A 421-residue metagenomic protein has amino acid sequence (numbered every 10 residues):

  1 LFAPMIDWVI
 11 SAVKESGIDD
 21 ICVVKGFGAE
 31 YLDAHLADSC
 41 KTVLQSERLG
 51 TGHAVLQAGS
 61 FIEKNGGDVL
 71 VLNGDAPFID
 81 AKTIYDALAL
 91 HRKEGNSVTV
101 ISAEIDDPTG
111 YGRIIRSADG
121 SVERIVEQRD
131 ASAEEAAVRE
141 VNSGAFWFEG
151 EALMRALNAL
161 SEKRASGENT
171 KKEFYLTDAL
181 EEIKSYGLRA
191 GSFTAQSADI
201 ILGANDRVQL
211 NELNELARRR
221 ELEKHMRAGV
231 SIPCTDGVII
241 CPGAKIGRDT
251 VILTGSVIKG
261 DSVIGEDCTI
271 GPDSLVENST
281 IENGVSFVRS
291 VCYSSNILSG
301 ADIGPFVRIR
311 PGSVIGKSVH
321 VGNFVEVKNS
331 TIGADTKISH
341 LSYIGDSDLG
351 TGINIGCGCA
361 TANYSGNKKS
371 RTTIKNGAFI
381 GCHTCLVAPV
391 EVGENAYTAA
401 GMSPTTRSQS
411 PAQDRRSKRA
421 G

Functional and structural regions predicted by a protein language model:
A3-A89: Conserved N-terminal catalytic core of the sugar/cofactor nucleotidyltransferase
D19, E30, A34, D38 (+2 more regions): Conserved core of the sugar-phosphate nucleotidyltransferase
C22-V23, L70-V71, V98-I101, S192: Structural beta-sheet core signal
T42-V43, I125, S192, I232 (+1 more regions): Generic preference for hydrophobic
I114-S117, W147-F148, A204-N205, C241 (+2 more regions): Short beta-strand-to-turn element immediately C-terminal to the catalytic PLP-Schiff-base lysine in fold type I
R139-I246: Conserved alpha/beta core of the MobA/IspD/sugar-nucleotide pyrophosphorylase nucleotidyltransferase superfamily
D236, C241-S286, S290: Phosphate-binding active sites in nucleotide-utilizing proteins
N278-T280, S286-G421: Glycine-rich hexapeptide-repeat left-handed beta-helix
